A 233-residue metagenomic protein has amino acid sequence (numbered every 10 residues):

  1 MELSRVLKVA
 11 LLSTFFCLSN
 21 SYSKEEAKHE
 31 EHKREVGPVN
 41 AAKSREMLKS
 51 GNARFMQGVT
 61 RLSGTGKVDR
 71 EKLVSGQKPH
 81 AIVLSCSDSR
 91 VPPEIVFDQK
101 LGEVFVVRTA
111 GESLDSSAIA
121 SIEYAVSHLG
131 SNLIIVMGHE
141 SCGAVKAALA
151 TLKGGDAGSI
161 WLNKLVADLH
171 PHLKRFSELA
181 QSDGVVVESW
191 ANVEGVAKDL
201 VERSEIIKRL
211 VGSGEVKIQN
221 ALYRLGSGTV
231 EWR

Functional and structural regions predicted by a protein language model:
M1-V9: Bacterial N-terminal signal peptides that target proteins for export
A10-C17: Bacterial N-terminal signal peptides
K24-G76, L101-G102, G111-A120, Y124-L129 (+1 more regions): Divalent-metal-activated hydrolytic enzyme cores
S85-R90, A110-S113, H139-C142: Short glycine-enriched loops at secondary-structure junctions
E94: Portal/gating segments that form or line small-molecule/metal binding sites
D98-V106: Short helix-loop-beta junction
V136: Conserved functional hotspot residues or short segments at active or partner-binding sites across diverse domains
